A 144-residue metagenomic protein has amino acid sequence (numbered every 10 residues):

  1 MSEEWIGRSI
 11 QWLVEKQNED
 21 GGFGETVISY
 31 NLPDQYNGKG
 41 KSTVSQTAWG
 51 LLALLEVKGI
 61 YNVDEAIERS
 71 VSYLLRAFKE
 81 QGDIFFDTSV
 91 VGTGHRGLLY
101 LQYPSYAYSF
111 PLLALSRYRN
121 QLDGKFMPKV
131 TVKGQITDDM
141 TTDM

Functional and structural regions predicted by a protein language model:
M1-F126, I136-M144: An alpha-helical repeat/solenoid feature that recognizes helix-turn-helix modules
K129-V132: Intrinsic disorder at enzyme termini
